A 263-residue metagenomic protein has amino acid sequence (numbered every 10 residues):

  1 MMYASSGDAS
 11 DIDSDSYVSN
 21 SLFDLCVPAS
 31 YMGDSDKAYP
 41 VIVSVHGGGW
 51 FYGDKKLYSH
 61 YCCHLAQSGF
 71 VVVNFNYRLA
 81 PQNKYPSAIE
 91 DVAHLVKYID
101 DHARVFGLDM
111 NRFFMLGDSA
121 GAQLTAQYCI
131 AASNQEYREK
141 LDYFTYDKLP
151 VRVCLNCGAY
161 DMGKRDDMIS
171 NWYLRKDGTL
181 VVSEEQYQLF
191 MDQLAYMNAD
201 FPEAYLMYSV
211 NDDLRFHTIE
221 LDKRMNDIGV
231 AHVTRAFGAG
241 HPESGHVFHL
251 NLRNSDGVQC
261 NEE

Functional and structural regions predicted by a protein language model:
M1-E263: Alpha/beta-hydrolase superfamily serine-hydrolase fold, recognizing
